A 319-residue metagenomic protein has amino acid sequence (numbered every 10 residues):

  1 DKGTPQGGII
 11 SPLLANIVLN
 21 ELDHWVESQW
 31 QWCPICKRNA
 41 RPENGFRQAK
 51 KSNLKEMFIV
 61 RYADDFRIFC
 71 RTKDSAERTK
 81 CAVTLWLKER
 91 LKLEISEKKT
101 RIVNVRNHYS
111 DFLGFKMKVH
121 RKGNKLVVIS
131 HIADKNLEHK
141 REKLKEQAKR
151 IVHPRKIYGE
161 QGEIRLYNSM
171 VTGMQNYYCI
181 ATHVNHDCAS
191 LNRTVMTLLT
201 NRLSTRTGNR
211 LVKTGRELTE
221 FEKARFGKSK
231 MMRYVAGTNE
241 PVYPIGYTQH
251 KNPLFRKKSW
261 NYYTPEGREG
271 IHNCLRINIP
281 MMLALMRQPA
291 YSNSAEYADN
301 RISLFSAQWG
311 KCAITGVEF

Functional and structural regions predicted by a protein language model:
D1-F319: Non-catalytic terminal/accessory segments
